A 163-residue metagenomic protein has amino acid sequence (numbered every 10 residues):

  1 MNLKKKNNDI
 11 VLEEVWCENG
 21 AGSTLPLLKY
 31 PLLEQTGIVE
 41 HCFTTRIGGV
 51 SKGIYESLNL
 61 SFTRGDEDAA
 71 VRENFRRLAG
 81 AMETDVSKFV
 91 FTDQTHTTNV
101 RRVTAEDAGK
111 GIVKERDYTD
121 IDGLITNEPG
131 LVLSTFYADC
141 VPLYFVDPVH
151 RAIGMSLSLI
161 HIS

Functional and structural regions predicted by a protein language model:
M1-S163: Active-site microenvironment for binding and transforming phosphate-containing groups
